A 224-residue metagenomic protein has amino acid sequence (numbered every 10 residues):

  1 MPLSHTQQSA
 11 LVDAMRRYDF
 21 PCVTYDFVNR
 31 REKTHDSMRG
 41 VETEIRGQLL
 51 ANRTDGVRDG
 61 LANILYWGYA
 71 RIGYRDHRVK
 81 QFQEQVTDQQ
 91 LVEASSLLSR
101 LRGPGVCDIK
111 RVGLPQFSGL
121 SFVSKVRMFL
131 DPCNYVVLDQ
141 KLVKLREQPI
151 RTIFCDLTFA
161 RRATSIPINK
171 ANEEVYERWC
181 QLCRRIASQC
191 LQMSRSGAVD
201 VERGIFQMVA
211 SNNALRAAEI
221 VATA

Functional and structural regions predicted by a protein language model:
M1-T43, G47, V57-A62, Y135-A224: C-terminal accessory module of base-excision DNA glycosylases/AP lyases that mediates lesion recognition and DNA
E42-T43, T87-D88, L120-S121, R161: A generic structural signal for ordered alpha-helices
R46-L50, K80-Q83, K110, R127 (+1 more regions): Amphipathic alpha-helical segments within well-ordered protein domains
L50-T54, V112-G113, M128-C133, N169 (+1 more regions): Short, charged/polar micro-motifs that form catalytic or ligand-binding hotspots
R53-S118: Helix-hairpin-helix/helix-loop-helix acidic hairpins
G68-G73, D131-N134, V209-N213: Short alpha-helix boundary/capping elements
C107-E147: Catalytic DNA-binding helix-loop module of base-excision-repair DNA glycosylases/AP lyases
